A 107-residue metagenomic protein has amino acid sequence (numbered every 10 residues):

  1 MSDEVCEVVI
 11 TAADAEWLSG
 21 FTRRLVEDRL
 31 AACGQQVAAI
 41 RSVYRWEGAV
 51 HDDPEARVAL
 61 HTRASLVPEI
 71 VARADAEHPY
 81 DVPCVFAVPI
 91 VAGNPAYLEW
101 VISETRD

Functional and structural regions predicted by a protein language model:
M1-D107: Positively charged, small/polar-rich N-terminal and surface patches that mediate targeting and assembly and bind
